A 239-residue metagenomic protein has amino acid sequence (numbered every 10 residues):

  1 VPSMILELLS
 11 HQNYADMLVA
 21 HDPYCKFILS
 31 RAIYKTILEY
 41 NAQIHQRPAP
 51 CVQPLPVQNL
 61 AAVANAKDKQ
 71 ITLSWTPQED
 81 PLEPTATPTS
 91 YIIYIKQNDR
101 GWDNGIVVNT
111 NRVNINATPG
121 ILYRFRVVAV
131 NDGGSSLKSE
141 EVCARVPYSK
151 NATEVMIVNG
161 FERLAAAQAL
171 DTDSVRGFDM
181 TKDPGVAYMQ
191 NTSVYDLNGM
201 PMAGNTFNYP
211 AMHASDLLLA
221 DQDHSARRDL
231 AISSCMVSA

Functional and structural regions predicted by a protein language model:
V1-H45: Active-site-adjacent mobile loop/cap segments within catalytic or ligand-binding domains
Y14-D16, P84, R163-A169: Short, solvent-exposed loop/turn elements at domain surfaces
Y40-T85, P119, G133-T153: Pro/Thr/Ser/Gly-rich low-complexity, intrinsically disordered linker/stalk tracts
L73, T89-I93: Short beta-strand elements bearing conserved aromatic residues within extracellular beta-rich modules
Q78-D80, I93-W102: Change "in extracellular beta-sheet-rich domains … of secreted and cell-surface proteins" to "in beta-sheet-rich domains
D103-T110: Short beta-strand segments within Ig-like beta-sandwich modules, predominantly Fibronectin type-III
N114-S135: Beta-strand-rich modules
E140-S238: Aromatic-Pro/Gly-enriched surface loop or interdomain linker that acts as a lid/target-recognition segment
